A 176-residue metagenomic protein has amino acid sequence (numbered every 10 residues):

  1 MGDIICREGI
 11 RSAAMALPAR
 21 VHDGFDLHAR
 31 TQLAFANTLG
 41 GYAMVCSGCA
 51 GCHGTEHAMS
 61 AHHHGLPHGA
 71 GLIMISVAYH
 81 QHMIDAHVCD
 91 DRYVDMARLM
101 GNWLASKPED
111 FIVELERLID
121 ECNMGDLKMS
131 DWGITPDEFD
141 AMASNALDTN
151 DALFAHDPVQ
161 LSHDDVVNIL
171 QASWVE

Functional and structural regions predicted by a protein language model:
M1-S47: Carboxylate- and glycine-rich phosphate/diphosphate-binding segment that chelates Mg2+/Mn2+
G2-R7, L27-R30, V45, H63-G69 (+4 more regions): Amphipathic, non-membrane alpha-helical segments in soluble helical-bundle scaffolds
I5, G9, G51, G71-I75: Catalytic-loop motifs flanking and including active-site residues across diverse enzymes
G9, L33-G41, T55, S76 (+4 more regions): Short alpha-helical scaffolding segments that buttress acidic/His motifs in well-ordered protein cores
H28, L127-G133, H156-L161: Short coil/turn segments at secondary-structure boundaries
T38-G69, D151-L153: Glycine-rich phosphate/pyrophosphate-binding beta-alpha loops
H62-G65, G69-E138: Gly/Pro-rich interdomain helix-loop hinge
E138-E176: Short, amphipathic C-terminal "tail helix"
